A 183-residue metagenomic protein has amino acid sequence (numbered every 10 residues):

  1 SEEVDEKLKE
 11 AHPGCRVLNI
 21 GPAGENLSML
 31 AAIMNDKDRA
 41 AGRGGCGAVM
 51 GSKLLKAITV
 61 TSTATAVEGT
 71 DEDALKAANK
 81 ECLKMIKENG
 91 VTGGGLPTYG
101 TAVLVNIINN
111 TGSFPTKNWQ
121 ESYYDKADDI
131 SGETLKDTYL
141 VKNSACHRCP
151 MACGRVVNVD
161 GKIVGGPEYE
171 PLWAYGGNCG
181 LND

Functional and structural regions predicted by a protein language model:
S1-D183: Intrinsically disordered, low-complexity segments enriched in small residues
